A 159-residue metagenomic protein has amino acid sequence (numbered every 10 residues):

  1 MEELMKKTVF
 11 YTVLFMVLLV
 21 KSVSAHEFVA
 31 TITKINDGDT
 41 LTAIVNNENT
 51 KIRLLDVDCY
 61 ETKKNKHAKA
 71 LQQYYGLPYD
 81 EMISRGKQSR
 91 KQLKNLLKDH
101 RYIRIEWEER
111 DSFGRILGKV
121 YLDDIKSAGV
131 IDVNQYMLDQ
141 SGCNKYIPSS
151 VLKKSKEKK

Functional and structural regions predicted by a protein language model:
E2, K6-Y11, K21-K159: Small beta-barrel nucleic-acid-binding modules, primarily SNase/OB-fold domains and secondarily Tudor-like barrels
